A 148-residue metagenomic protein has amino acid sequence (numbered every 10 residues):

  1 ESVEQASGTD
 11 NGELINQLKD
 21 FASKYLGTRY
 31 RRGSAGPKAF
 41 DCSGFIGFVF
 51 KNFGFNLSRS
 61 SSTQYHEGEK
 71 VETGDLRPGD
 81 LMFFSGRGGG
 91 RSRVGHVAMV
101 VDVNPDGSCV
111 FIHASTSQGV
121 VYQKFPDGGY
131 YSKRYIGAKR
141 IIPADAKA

Functional and structural regions predicted by a protein language model:
E1-T28, S108, I141-A148: Intrinsically disordered, low-complexity, Pro/Ser/Thr/Asn/Gly/Ala-rich spacer/linker segments adjacent to signal
T9-N16, G36-D41, K70, G129: Soluble non-cytosolic domains of exported or imported proteins
K24, T28-P78, G89: Catalytic cysteine-centered active-site loop
L81: Glycine-rich phosphate-binding loop
V94-A148: Aromatic- and glycine-rich peptidoglycan recognition patches
